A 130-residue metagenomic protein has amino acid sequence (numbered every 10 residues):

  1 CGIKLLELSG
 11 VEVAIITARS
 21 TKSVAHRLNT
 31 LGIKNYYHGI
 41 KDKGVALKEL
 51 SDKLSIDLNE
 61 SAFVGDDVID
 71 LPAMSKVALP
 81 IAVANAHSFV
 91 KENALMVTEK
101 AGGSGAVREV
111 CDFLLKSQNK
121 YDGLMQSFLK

Functional and structural regions predicted by a protein language model:
C1-K41, S127-F128: Alpha-helical substrate-recognition element adjacent to the catalytic core
N35-Y36, G44-K130: Mg2+-dependent phosphoryl-transfer enzymes with acidic/Ser/Thr/Gly-rich catalytic loops
